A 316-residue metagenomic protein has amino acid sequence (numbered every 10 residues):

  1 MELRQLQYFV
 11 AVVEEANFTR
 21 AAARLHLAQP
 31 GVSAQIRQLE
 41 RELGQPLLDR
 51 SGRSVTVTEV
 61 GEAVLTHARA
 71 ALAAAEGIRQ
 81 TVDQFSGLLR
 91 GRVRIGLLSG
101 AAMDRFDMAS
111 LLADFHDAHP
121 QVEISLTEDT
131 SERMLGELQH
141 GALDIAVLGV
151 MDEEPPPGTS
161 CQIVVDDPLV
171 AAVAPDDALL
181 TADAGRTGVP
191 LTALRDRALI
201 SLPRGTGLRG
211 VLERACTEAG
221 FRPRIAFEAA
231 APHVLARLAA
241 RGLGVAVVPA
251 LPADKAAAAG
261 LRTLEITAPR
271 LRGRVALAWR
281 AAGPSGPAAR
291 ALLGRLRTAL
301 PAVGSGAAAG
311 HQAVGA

Functional and structural regions predicted by a protein language model:
M1-Q35, V64: N-terminal short secondary-structure element
Q29-P30, Q80, Q84-H119, E123-S125 (+1 more regions): N-terminal winged-helix
E40-E62: A short LG(V/I)-centered, amphipathic sequence patch enriched for acidic residue(s) preceding the LG motif
F85, S110-D114, S125, T130-P175 (+3 more regions): Short beta-strand-centered segments that line the small-molecule binding cleft or hinge of alpha/beta clamshell
F106, L179-P190, R197-A219, S285-G294 (+1 more regions): Secondary-structure junction motif
P155-I163, D167, H233-A282: Beta-alpha-beta core module
S160-R204, R272-A282, R297: Hydrophobic/proline-rich hinge and linker segments of small-molecule sensing/allosteric domains, predominantly
T263-G306, G310-G315: A late-sequence structural motif
